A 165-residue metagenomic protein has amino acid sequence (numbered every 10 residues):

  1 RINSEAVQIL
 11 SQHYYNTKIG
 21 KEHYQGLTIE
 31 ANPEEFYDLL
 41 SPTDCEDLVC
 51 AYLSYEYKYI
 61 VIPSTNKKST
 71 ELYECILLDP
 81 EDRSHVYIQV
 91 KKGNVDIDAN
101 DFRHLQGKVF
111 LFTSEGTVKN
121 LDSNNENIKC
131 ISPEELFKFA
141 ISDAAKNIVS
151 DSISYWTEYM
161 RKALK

Functional and structural regions predicted by a protein language model:
R1-K165: Mixed-charge (Asp/Glu-Lys/Arg
